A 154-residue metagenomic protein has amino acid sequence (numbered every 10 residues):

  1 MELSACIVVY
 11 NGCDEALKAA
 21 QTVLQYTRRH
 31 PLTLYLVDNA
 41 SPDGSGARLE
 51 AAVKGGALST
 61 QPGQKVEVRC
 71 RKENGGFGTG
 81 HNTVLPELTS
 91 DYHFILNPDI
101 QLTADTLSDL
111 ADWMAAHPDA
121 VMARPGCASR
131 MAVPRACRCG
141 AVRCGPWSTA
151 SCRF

Functional and structural regions predicted by a protein language model:
E2-S4, T33: Cell-envelope/extracellular polymer assembly enzymes that use nucleotide-activated donors
T22, D38-L49: A conserved acidic beta->alpha catalytic loop
T22-P31: Short, acidic, metal-binding catalytic loop of nucleotide-sugar glycosyltransferases
P31-A40, E67-R71: Short beta-strand/loop segment that forms part of the nucleotide-sugar
C70-L88: Glycine-rich, basic loop-to-helix element that forms the pyrophosphate-binding segment of sugar-nucleotide handling
H93: Short aromatic/hydrophobic "clamp" motif used to bind/position activated sugar donors
N97-Q101: The conserved acidic donor/metal-binding loop of glycosyltransferases
A104-C137: Conserved donor NDP-sugar-binding/catalytic core segment of glycosyltransferases
